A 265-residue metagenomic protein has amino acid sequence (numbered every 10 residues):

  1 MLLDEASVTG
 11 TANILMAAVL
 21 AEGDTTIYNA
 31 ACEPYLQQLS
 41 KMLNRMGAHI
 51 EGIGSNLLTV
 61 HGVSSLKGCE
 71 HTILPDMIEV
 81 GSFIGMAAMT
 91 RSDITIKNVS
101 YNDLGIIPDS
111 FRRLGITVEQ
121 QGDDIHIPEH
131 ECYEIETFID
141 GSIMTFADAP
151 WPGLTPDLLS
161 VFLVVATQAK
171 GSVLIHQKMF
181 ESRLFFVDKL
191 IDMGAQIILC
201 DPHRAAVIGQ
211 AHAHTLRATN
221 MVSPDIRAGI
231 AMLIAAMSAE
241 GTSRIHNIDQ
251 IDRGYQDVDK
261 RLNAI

Functional and structural regions predicted by a protein language model:
M1-I265: Short, structured segments at the rim of ligand-binding sites
